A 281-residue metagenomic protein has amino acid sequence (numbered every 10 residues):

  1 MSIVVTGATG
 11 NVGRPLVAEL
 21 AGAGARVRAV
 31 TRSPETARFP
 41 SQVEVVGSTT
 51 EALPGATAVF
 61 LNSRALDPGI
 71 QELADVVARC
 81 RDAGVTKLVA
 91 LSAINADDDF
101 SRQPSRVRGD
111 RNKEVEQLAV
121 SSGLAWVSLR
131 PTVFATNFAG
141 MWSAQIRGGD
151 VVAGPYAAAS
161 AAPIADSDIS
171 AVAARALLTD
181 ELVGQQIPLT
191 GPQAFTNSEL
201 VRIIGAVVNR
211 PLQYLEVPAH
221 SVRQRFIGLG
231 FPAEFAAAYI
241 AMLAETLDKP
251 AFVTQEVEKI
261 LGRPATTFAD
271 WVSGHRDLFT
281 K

Functional and structural regions predicted by a protein language model:
S2-P40, A56, A65-K87, A93-Q213 (+4 more regions): Oxidoreductase cofactor-interface core, primarily capturing Rossmann-like NAD(P)-dependent enzymes
E35-A37, V45-G47, A90, S273 (+1 more regions): An N-terminal domain-start capping segment
T36, E51, D168, E199 (+3 more regions): An acidic, carboxylate-rich microenvironment
P40-T57: Conserved Rossmann-fold cofactor-binding substructure of NAD(P)-dependent oxidoreductases
F60-N62: Periplasmic-binding protein-like
H220-K281: A hydrophobic C-terminal alpha-helical subdomain
